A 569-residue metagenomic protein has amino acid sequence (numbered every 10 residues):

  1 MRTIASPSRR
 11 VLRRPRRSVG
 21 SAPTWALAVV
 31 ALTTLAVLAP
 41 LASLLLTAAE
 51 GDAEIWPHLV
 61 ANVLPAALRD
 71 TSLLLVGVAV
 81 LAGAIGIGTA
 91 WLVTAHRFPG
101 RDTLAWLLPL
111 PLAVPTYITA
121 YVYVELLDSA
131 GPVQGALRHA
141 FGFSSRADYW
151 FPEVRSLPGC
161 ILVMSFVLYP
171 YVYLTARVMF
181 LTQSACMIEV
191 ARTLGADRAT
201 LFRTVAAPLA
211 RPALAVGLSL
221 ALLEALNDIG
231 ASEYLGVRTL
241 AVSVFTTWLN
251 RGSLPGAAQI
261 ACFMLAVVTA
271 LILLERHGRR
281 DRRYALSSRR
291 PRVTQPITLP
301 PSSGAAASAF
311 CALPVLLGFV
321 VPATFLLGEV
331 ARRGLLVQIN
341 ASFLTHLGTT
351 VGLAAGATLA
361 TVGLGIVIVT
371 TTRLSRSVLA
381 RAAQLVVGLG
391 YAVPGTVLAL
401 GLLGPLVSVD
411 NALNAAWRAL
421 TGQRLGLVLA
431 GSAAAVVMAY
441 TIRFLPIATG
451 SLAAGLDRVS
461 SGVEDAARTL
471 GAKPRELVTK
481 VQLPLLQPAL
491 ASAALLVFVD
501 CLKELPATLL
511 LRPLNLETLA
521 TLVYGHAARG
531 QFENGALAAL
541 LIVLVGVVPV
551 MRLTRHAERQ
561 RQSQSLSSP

Functional and structural regions predicted by a protein language model:
M1-V19: Short, Lys/Arg-rich, polar N-terminal cytosolic tail immediately upstream of the first transmembrane signal-anchor
G20-G51, N62-L181, L209-I229, A257-R276 (+8 more regions): Membrane-water interface segments at the C-terminal ends of transmembrane alpha-helices in multi-pass inner-membrane
G51-A67, E233-L235, L240-P255, V330-A341 (+1 more regions): Membrane-interface interhelical loops and short amphipathic "cap" helices that link adjacent transmembrane segments
V60-A61, H96, F180-A210, V237 (+3 more regions): Short helix-to-coil transition segments within interhelical loops that connect adjacent transmembrane helices
E189, T193, D197, R282-T298 (+2 more regions): Juxtamembrane inter-helical linkers in multi-pass membrane proteins
L226-R251, L505-F532, S565-P569: Glycine-rich helix-loop "coupling/hinge" segments at transmembrane-helix boundaries in multipass transporters
L273-C311, L566-S568: Alpha-helical transmembrane segments of integral membrane proteins
V459-V463: A donor-sugar binding/catalytic signature common to diverse glycosyltransferases and related nucleotide-sugar
